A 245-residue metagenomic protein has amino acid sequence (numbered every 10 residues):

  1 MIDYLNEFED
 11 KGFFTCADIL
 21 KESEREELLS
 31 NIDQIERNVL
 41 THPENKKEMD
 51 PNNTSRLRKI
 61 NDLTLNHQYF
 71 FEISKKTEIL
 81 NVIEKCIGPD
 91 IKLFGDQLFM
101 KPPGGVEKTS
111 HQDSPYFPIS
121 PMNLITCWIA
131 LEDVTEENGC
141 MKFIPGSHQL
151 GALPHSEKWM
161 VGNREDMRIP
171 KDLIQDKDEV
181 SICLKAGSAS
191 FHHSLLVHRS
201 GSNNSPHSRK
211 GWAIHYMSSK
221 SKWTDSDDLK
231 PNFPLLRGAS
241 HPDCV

Functional and structural regions predicted by a protein language model:
M1-K11, A17-S110, Y116-I119, H155-S156 (+2 more regions): Non-heme Fe(II)-dependent double-stranded beta-helix
Q97, Q112, I129-D133, P145: Short, structured patches in soluble enzyme cores that scaffold and shape functional sites
K108-P115, S194-G201, I214-S218: Histidine-centered catalytic micro-motifs
S114-A130: Acidic, His- and aromatic-enriched active-site or binding-groove loops in soluble protein domains that engage sugars
C127, H198-S205: Short beta-strand His + acidic residue motifs that chelate non-heme Fe in jelly-roll/DSBH and cupin folds
C127-I129, P145, H207-S221: A short hydrophobic beta-strand segment most commonly corresponding to one strand of the jelly-roll/cupin
E136-R199, S221-W223: Double-stranded beta-helix
S202-N204, W223-D228: Short conserved micro-motifs at the rims of enzyme active sites and ligand-binding pockets
